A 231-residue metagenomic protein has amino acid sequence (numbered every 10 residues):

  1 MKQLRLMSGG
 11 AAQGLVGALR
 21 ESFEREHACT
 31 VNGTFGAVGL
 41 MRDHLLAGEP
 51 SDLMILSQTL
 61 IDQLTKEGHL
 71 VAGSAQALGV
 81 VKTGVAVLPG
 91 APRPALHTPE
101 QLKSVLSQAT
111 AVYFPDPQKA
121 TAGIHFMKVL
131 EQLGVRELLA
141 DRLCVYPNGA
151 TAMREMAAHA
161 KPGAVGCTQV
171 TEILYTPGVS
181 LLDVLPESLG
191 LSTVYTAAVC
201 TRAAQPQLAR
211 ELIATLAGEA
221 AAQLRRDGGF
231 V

Functional and structural regions predicted by a protein language model:
M1-A28, N32-T34, G39, D43 (+5 more regions): Exported/periplasmic ABC-transporter solute-binding proteins
D52: Receiver (REC) domain switch/active-site residues of two-component response regulators
